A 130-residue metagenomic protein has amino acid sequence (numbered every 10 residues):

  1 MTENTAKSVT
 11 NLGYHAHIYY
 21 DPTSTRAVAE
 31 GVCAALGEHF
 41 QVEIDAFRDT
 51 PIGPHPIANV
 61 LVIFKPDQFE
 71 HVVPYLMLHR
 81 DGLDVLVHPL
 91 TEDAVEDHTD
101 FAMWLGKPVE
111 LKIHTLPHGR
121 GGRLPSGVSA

Functional and structural regions predicted by a protein language model:
M1-A130: Long, contiguous binding/interaction regions
